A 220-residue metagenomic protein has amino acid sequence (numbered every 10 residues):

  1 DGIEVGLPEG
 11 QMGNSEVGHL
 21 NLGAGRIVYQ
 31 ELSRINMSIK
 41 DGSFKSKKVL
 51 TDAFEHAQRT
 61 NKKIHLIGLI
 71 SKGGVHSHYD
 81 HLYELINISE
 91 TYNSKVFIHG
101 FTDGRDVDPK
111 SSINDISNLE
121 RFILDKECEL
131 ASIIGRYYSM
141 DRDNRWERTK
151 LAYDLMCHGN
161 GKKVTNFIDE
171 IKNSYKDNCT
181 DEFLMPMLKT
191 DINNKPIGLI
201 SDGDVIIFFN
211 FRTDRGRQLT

Functional and structural regions predicted by a protein language model:
D1-Y137, E147, L151: Active-site nucleophile/metal-coordination loop of metallo-enzymes that catalyze phosphate/sulfate and related
V107, N114-S201, V205-L219: Long, well-ordered, tryptophan-enriched scaffold segments
